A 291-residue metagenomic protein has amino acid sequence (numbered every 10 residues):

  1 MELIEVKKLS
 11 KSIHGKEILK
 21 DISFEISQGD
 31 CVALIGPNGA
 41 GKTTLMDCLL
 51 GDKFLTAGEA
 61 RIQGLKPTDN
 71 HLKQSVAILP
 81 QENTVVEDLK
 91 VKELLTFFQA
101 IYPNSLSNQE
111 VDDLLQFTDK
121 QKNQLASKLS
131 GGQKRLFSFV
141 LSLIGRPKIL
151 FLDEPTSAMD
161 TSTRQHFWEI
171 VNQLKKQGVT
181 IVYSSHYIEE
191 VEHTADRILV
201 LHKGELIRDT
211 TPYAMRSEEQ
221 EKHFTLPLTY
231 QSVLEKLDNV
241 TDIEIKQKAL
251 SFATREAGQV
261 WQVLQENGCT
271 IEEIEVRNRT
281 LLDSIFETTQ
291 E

Functional and structural regions predicted by a protein language model:
I4, L19-D21, K73: Conserved structural motif at the start of ABC-family nucleotide-binding domains
I35-P37: The feature captures the beta-strand-to-loop junction immediately N-terminal to the Walker
G51, A57-L72: Conserved ABC transporter NBD signature motif
L125-L129: Conserved ABC ATPase signature
L150-E154: Catalytic Walker B motif of ABC-type/P-loop ATPase nucleotide-binding domains
W168-S251: ABC transporter nucleotide-binding domain
E221-E291: Short, charged/small-residue-rich alpha-helical element at the C-terminal edge of ABC transporter nucleotide-binding
